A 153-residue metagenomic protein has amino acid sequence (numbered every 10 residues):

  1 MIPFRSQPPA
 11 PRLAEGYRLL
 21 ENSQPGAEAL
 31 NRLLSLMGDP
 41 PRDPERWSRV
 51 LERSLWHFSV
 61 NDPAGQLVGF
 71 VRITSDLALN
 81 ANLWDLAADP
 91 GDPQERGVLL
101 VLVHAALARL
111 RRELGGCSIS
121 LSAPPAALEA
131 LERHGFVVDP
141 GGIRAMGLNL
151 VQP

Functional and structural regions predicted by a protein language model:
M1-E45, G142-A145: Short amphipathic alpha-helix that is part of the acyltransferase structural core
P3, S122, V137-P153: Conserved catalytic-core motifs of GNAT/GCN5-like acyltransferases
S35-A64: Active-site rim helix/loop that mediates acceptor-substrate recognition in acyltransferases
S59, Q66-S75, N80-N82: Conserved beta-strand in the GNAT
L86-R96: A short, internal acetyl-CoA/4′-phosphopantetheine-binding micro-motif in the GNAT/acyltransferase core
Q94-R109: Conserved acetyl-CoA-binding loop-helix of GNAT-fold acetyltransferases
L110-A123: Conserved GNAT acetyl-CoA-binding A-motif
L131-E132: Conserved active-site tyrosine of GNAT-family acetyltransferases
